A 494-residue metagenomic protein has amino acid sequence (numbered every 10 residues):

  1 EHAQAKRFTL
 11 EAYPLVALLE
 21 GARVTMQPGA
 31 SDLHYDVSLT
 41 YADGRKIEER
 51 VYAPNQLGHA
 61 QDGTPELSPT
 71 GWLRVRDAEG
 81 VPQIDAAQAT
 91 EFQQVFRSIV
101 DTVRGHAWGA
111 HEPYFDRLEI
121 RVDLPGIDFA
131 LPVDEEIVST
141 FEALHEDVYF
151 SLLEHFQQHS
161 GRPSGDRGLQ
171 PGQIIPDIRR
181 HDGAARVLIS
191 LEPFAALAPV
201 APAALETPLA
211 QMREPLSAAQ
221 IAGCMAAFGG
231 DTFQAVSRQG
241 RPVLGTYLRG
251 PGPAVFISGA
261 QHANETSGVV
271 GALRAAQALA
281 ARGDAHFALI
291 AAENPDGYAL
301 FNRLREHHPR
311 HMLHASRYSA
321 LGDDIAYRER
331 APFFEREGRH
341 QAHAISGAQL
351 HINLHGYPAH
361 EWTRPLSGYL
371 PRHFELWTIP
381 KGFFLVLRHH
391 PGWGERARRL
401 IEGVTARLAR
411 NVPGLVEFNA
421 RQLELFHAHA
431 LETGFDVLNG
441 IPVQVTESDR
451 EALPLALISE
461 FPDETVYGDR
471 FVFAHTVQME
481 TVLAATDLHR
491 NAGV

Functional and structural regions predicted by a protein language model:
E1-M212, F334, A344-S346, P365-V494: C-terminal accessory segments enriched in acidic
P199-P253: Soluble metallo-hydrolase cores and metallopeptidase-like ectodomains found primarily in the secretory/periplasmic
G240-R241, R303-H308, I441-T446: Alpha-helical scaffolding within the catalytic cores of extracellular/periplasmic polymer-degrading hydrolases
T246-G250, R317, E447-L453: Short glycine/proline-enriched loop/turn "hinge" motifs that connect secondary-structure elements and lie
G252-P253, S267-V270, A281-E395: Active-site/substrate-binding loop(s) of hydrolase catalytic cores
F256-A260: Short hydrophobic beta-strand that contains or immediately precedes a catalytic carboxylate
Q261-T266: Short acidic, Gly/Ser-rich segments with clustered Asp/Glu that frequently serve as metal-coordination loops in enzyme
A272-A276, Q478: Amphipathic alpha-helical scaffolding segments
